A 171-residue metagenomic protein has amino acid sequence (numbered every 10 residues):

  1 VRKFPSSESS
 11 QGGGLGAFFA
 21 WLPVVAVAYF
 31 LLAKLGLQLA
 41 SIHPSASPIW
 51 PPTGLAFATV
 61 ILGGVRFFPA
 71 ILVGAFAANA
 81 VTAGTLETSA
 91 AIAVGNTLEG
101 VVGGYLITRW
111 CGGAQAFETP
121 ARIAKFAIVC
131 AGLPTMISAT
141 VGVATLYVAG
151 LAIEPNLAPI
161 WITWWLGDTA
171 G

Functional and structural regions predicted by a protein language model:
R2-I49, L55-P155: Short helix-perturbing small/polar motifs within transmembrane alpha-helices
E99, G103, P159, T163-G171: Alpha-helical transmembrane segments that form the membrane-embedded catalytic/substrate-binding core of multi-pass
